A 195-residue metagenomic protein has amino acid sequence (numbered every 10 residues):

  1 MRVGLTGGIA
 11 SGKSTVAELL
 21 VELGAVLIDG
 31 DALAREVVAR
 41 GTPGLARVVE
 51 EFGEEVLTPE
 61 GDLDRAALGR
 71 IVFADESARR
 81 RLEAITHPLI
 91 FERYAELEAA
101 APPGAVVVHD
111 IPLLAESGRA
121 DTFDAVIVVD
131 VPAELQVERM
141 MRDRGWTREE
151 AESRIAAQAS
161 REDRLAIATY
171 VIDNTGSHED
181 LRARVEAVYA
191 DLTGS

Functional and structural regions predicted by a protein language model:
M1-L63, E186, T193-S195: Glycine-rich phosphate-binding loop of ATP-dependent small-molecule kinases
R2, K13, A17, G30 (+8 more regions): A general structural signal for well-ordered alpha-helical segments in protein cores
G8, V16-L19, E36, R70-I71 (+6 more regions): Residue-level recognition of specific faces of alpha-helices
G12, D31, L82, V108 (+3 more regions): Residue-level signal for inorganic ion chemistry
A25-L27, V126, V171: Conserved beta-strand scaffold positions in the cores of enzyme catalytic domains, especially in NTP/NDP-utilizing
A32-V106: ATP-dependent small-molecule kinase phosphotransfer cores that center on conserved nucleotide phosphate-binding segments
I90, Y94, A120-T122, E138 (+3 more regions): Small-molecule kinase domains that catalyze NTP-dependent phosphoryl transfer to phosphate-bearing small molecules
F91-A101, V106-R142: ATP-dependent NMP and nucleoside kinases share a basic, alpha-helical "lid"
